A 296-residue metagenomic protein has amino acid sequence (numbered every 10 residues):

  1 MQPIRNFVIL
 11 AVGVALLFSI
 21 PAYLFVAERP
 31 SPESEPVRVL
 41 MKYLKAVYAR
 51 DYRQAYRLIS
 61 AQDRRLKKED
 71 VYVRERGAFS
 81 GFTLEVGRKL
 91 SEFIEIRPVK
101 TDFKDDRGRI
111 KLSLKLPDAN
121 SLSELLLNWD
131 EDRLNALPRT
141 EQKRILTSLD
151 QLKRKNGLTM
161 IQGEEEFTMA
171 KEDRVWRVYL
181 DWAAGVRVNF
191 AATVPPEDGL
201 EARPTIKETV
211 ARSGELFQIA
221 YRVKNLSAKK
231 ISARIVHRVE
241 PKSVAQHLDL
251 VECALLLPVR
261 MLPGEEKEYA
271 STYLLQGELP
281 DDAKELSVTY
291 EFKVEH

Functional and structural regions predicted by a protein language model:
I4-A49, R57, R65: Short, low-complexity N-terminal intrinsically disordered segments enriched in polar/charged residues
R38, K42, R53-N135, E141-I145: Short solvent-exposed beta->alpha transition segments
P98-K100, R154-G157, I206-A211, I231 (+2 more regions): Beta-strand-rich interaction surfaces with strong enrichment in secreted/lumenal proteins
R107, P204-Q246: Mid-length scaffold segments of soluble, non-membrane domains
R109, N120-A183: Short beta-strand edge/turn micro-motifs at domain boundaries
W182-V186, K230-A254, L274-H296: Terminal connector regions
G185-G214: N-terminal edge beta-strand
F217-Y221, L262-T272: Short Pro-Gly-centered flexible turn/kink motifs
